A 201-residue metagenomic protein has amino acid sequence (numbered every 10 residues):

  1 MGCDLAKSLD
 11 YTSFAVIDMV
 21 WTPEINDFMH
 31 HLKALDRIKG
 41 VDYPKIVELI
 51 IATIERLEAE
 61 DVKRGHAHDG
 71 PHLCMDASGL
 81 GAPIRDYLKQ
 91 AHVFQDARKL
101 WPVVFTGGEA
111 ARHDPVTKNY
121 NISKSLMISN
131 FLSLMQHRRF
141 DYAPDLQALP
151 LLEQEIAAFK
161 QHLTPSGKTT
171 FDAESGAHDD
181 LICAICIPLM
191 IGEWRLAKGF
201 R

Functional and structural regions predicted by a protein language model:
M1-V104, S125, S129, S133 (+1 more regions): RNase H-like, metal-dependent nuclease domains and their acidic two-metal-ion catalytic environment used
Q95-N121: RNase H-like polynucleotidyl transferase catalytic core
